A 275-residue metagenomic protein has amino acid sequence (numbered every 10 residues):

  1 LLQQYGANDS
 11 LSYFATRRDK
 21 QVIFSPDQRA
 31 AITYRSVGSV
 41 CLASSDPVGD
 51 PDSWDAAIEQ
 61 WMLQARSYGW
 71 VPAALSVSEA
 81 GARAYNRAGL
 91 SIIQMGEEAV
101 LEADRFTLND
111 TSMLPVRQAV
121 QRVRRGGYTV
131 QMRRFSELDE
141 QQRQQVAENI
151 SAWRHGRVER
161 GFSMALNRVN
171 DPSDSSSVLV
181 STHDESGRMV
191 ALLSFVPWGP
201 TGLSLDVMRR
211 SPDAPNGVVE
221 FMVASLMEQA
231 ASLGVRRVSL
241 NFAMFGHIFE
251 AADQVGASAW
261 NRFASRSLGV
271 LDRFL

Functional and structural regions predicted by a protein language model:
L1-L42, D46-P47, W70, A74-I93 (+3 more regions): A conserved beta-strand-loop-helix scaffold within acyl/acetyltransferase catalytic domains
V48-S53: Short, glycine-rich nucleotide/cofactor-binding loops
A99: Central beta-strand plus flanking loop segment that forms part of the substrate or channel wall within the catalytic
S265-G269: Short beta-alpha connecting loops at secondary-structure transitions that line or flank enzyme active sites
